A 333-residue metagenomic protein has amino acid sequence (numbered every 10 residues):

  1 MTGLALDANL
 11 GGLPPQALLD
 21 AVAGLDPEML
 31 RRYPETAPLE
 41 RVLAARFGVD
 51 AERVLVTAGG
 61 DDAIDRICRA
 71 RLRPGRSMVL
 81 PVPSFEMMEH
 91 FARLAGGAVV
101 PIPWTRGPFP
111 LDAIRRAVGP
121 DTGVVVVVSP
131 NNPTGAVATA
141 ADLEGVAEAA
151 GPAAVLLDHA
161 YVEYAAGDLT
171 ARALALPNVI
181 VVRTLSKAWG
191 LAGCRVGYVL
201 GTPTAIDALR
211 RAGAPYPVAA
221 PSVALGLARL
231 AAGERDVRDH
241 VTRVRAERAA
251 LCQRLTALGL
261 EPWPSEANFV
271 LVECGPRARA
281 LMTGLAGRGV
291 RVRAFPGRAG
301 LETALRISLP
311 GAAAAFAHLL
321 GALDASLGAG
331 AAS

Functional and structural regions predicted by a protein language model:
M1-D62, R66, S333: N-terminal small-domain helix-loop-helix segment of the aminotransferase-like
G3, S77, V124, A154-V155 (+1 more regions): Hydrophobic "anchor" residues on beta-strands that sit immediately upstream of conserved functional sites
D50-V54, G75-S77, D121, H159 (+1 more regions): Short acidic capping loops at alpha-helix termini that bridge into adjacent secondary structure
A70-V127: PLP-dependent aminotransferase-like
R106-E163: Active-site phosphate-binding strand-loop segment of PLP-dependent enzymes
N178-T256, L260-W263: PLP-dependent aminotransferase class I/II
V244-R245, T256-R288, L309: Conserved PLP-binding catalytic core of the aspartate aminotransferase-like
G284-R288, G297-S333: PLP-dependent enzyme catalytic core of the Aspartate aminotransferase-like
